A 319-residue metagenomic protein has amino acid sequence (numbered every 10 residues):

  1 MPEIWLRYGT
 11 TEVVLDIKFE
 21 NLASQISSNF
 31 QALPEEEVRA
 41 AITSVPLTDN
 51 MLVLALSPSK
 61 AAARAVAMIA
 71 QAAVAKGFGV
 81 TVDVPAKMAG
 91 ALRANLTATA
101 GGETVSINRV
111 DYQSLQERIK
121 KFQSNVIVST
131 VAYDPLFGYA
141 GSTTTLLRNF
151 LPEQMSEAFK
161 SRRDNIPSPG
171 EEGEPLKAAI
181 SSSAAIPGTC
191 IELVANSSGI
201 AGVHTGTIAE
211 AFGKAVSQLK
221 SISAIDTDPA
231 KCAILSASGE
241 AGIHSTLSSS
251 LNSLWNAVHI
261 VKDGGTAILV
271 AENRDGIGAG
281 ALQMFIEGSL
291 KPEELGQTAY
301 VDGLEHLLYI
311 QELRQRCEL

Functional and structural regions predicted by a protein language model:
M1-E35: N-terminal amphipathic/basic leader segments beginning at the initiator methionine
V38-A55, V74-G77, A224-K231, I260-K262: Glycine-rich phosphate/diphosphate-binding loops that line cofactor/substrate pockets in enzymes
V53-A67, P85-G90, T130-D134, S238-I243 (+1 more regions): Gly/Ser/Thr-rich loops at beta-strand to alpha-helix junctions that form or flank small-molecule/cofactor-binding
S59-F78, S250-V261: Histidine-anchored nucleotide/phosphate-binding helix
G77-L115, E293-Y309: Long, charge-dense
A100-P229: Conserved, well-structured core segments that form the ligand-binding/active-site neighborhood of functional domains
A195-T207, P229-S253: Glycine-rich phosphate/diphosphate-binding loops and the adjacent beta-loop-alpha structural elements that coordinate
S250-L251, W255-L319: C-terminal non-catalytic interaction/assembly regions of soluble proteins
